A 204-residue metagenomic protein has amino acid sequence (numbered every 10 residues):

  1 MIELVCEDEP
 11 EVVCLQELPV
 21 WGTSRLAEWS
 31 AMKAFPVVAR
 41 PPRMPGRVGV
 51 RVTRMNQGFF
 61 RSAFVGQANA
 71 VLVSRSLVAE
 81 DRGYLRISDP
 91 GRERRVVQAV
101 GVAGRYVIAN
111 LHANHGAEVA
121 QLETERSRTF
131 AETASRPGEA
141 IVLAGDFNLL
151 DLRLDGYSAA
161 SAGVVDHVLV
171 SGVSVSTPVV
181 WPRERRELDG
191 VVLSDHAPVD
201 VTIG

Functional and structural regions predicted by a protein language model:
M1, A27-S30, G49-V50, E123-T124 (+2 more regions): Short, glycine/charged-enriched secondary-structure capping and boundary segments
M1-L26, L72, V100, V107-L111 (+3 more regions): Active-site beta-strand/loop signature of hydrolases that rely on acidic residues for catalysis
V5-V12, F35-V38, R92-R95, T129-T133 (+2 more regions): Short, surface-exposed linear patches
V12-C14, L18-G104, W181-P182: Structured beta-strand-rich core segments of catalytic domains in phosphoester-bond hydrolases
Q16, N114, S171: Conserved residues at the C-terminal ends of beta-strands
W21, L77-S88, R128, E132-V142 (+1 more regions): Metal-dependent phosphoester-hydrolase catalytic domains
